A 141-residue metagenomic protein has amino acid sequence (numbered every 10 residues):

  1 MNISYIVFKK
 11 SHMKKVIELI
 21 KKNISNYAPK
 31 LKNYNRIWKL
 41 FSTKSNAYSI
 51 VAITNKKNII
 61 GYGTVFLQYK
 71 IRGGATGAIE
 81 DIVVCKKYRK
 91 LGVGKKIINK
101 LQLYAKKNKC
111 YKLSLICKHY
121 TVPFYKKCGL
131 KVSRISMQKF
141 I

Functional and structural regions predicted by a protein language model:
N2-E18: A short beta-loop-alpha structural element at the N-terminal edge of CoA-dependent acyl/N-acetyltransferase catalytic
I3, K57-Y62, G77: Glycine-rich phosphate/pyrophosphate-binding loop shared by adenosine-nucleotide-utilizing enzymes
E18-L31: Helix-loop element at the rim of GNAT/NAT acetyltransferase active sites that forms part of the acceptor-substrate
A28-I50: Active-site rim helix/loop that mediates acceptor-substrate recognition in acyltransferases
V51, N58-L67, V83: Conserved beta-strand in the GNAT
Q68-I79, R89, S133: A conserved beta-turn-beta hairpin within the catalytic core of GNAT-like acetyltransferases that forms part
V84, K90-L103: Conserved acetyl-CoA-binding loop-helix of GNAT-fold acetyltransferases
K95, Y111-K112, K118-I141: Conserved active-site alpha-helix within GNAT-family acetyltransferase domains
